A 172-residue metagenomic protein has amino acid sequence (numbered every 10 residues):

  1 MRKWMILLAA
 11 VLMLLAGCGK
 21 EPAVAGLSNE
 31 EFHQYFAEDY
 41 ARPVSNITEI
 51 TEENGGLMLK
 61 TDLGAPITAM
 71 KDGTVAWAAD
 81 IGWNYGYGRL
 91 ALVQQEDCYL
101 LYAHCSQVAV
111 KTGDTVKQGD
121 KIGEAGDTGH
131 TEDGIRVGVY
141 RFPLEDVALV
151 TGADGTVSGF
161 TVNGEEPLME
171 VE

Functional and structural regions predicted by a protein language model:
R2-E21: Sec-dependent N-terminal signal peptides of Gram-positive bacterial secreted proteins and lipoproteins
C18-R89, Q118, G164-E172: Surface-exposed, glycine-biased beta-strand/turn segments
E49-K60, L92-Q95, V139-G152: Small beta-barrel nucleic-acid-binding modules, principally OB-folds
T51, A79-G82, A109, G126-G129 (+1 more regions): A generic structural motif
A69-A109, D133-R136: Zn2+-dependent peptidoglycan hydrolase active-site motif and core
D120, I135-E172: Acidic, glycine-rich catalytic/binding loops that coordinate metals and/or anionic ligands
